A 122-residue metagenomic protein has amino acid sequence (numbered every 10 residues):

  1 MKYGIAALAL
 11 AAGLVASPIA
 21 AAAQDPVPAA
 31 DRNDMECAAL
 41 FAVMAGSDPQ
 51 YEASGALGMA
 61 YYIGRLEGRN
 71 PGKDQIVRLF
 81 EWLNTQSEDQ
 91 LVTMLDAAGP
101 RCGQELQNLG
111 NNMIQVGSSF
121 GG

Functional and structural regions predicted by a protein language model:
M1-L8: Bacterial N-terminal signal peptides that target proteins for export
G13-A21: C-terminal segment of classical bacterial N-terminal signal peptides
S17, D31-R32, D96: Processing junctions and N-termini across compartments
A23-D25, E88: Transition segments tied to proteolytic processing and entry into folded domains
P26-D74: Short N-proximal segments of mature Sec-exported proteins
G55-G122: Compact alpha-helical subdomains of small soluble proteins
